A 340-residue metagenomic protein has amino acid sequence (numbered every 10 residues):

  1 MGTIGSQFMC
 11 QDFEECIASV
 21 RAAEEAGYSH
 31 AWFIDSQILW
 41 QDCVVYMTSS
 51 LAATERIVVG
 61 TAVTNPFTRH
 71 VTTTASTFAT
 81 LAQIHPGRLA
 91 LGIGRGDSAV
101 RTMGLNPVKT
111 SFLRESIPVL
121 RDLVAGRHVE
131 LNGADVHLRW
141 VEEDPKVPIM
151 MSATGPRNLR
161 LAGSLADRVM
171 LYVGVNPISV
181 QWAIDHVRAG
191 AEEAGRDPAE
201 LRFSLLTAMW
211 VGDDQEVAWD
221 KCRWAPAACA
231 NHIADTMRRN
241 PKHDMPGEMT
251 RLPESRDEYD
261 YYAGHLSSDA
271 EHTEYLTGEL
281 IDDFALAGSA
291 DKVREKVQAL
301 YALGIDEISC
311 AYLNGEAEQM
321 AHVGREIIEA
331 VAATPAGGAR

Functional and structural regions predicted by a protein language model:
M1-T61, V147, G338-R340: N-terminal beta1-alpha1-beta2 module of alpha/beta enzyme domains
G2-E14, T64-V71, D144-T154, M209-W210 (+1 more regions): Active-site mouth loops of central-metabolism enzymes
I4-F8, A31-F33, V58-A62, L89-I93 (+4 more regions): Hydrophobic faces of well-ordered beta-strands that scaffold small-molecule active sites in alpha/beta enzyme cores
D12-A23, T77, A153-L161, C222 (+1 more regions): Short, acidic/polar
R21-E25, M47-V58, F78-L89, G163-S164 (+2 more regions): Acidic (Asp/Glu)-rich catalytic clusters
G27, S50, L81, L120 (+6 more regions): Conserved, mostly hydrophobic/aromatic
H30-A53, N65, D97-V100, G174-P177 (+1 more regions): Glycine-rich, proline-tolerant flexible connector loops at the mouths of alpha/beta enzymes
N106-W140, V180-A299, T334-R340: An alpha-helical appendage that flanks or caps ligand/catalytic pockets
